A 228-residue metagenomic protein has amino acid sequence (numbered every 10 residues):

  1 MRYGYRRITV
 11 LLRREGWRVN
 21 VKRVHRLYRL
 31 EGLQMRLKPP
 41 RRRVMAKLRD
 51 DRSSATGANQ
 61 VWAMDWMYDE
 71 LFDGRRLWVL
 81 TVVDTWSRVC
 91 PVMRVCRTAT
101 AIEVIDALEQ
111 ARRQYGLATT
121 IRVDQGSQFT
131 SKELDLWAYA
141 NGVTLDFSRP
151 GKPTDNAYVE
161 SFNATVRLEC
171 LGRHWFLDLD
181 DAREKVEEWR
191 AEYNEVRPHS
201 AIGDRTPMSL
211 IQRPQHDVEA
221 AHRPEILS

Functional and structural regions predicted by a protein language model:
M1-S228: Charged DNA-binding/catalytic regions of mobile-element recombinases
